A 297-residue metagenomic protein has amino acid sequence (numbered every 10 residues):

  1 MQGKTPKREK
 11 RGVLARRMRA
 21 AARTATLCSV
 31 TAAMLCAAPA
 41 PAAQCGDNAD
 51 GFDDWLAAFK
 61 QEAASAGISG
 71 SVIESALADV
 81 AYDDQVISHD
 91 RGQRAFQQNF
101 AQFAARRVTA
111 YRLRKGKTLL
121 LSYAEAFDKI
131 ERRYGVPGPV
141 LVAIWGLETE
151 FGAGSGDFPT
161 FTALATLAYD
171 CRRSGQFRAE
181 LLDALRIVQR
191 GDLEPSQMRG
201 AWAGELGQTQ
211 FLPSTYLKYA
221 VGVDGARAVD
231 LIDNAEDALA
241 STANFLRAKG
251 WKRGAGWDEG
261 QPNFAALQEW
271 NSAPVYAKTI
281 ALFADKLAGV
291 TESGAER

Functional and structural regions predicted by a protein language model:
M1, M34-C36, Q208: Residue-level detector of alpha-helical hydrophobic segments embedded in or interacting with membranes
M1-A20: N-terminal secretory signal peptides that target proteins for export/translocation
T24-A37: Bacterial N-terminal signal peptides
A38-A42: Sec/Tat signal peptide C-region and signal peptidase I cleavage site
A43-D47: Short acidic/polar N-terminal linker immediately downstream of export determinants
N48-G70, E74: Mature N-terminal segment immediately following signal peptide/propeptide cleavage in secreted/periplasmic
I68-E296: Catalytic glycan-binding domains that act on GlcNAc-containing polysaccharides
